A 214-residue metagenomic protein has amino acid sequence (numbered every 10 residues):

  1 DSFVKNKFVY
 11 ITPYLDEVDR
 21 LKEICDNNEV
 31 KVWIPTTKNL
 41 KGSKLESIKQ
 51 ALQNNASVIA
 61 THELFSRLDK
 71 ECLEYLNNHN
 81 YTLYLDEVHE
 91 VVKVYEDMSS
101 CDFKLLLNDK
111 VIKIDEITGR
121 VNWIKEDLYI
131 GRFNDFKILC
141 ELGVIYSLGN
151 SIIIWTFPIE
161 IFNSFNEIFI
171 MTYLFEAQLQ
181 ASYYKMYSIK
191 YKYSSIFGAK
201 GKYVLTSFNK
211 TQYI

Functional and structural regions predicted by a protein language model:
D1-F3, I159-I161, I214: Conserved interdomain hinge at the start of the Helicase C-terminal
F3-E29, T36-T37, E63-L64: Conserved Walker A/P-loop ATP-binding site and its immediately adjacent core in helicase/helicase-like ATPase domains
K5-K7, E29, N54-N55, N78-N80 (+1 more regions): A general structural motif
D16-L21, G42, A177-L179: Short, charged/polar "capping" segments at the starts of alpha-helices and the immediately preceding loops
N28-R67: Inter-Walker segment of RecA-like/P-loop motor cores
H62-Y191: Signature of the SF2 helicase/ATPase Hel1-core->accessory helical subdomain module
A177-I214: Interdomain hinge/linker at the junction between the two RecA-like core domains of SF2 helicases
